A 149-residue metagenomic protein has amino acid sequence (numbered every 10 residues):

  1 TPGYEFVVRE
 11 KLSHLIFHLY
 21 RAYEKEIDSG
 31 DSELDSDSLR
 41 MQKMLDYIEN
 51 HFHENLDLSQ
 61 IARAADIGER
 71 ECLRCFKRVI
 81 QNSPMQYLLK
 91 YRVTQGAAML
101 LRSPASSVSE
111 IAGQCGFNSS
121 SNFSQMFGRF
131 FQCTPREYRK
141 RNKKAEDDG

Functional and structural regions predicted by a protein language model:
T1, E54, P104-S106, G116: Flexible coil/turn residues that form the inter-helical turn or adjacent wing/linker of helix-turn-helix
T1-E54, S59-A65, R78-Q86, K90: Short, Lys/Arg-enriched, Trp-marked, Pro/Gly-tolerant hinge/linker segments that flank
I27-S29, S109, A145-E146: Juxtamembrane/interface motifs at transmembrane-helix termini
Y47-H51, N55-T94, A112-E137, R141: Basic/polar phosphate-binding segments, predominantly the helix-turn-helix DNA-binding elements of transcriptional
A98-I111, S119: Short, charged helix-to-loop "capping" segments that act as catalytic/coupling loops
K140-G149: Generic C-terminal helix-cap and adjacent flexible tail
